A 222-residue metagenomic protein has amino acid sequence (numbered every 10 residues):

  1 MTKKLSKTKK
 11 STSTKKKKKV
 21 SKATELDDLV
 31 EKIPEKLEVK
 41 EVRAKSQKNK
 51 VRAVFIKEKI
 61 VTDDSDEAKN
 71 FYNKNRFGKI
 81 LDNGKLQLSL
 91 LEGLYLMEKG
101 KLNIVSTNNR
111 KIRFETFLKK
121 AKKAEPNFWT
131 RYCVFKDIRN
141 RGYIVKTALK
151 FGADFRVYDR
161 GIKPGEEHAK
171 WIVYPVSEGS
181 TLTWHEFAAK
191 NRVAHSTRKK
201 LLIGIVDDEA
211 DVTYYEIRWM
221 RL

Functional and structural regions predicted by a protein language model:
M1-L222: Long Lys/Arg-rich low-complexity intrinsically disordered regions in nucleic-acid-associated proteins
